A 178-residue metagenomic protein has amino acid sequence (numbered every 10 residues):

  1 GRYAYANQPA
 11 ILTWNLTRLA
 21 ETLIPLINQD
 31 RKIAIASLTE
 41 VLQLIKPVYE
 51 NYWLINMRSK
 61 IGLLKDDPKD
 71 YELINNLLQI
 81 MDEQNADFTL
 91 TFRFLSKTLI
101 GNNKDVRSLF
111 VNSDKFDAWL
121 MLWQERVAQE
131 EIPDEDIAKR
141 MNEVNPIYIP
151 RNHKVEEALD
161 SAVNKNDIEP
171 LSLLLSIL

Functional and structural regions predicted by a protein language model:
R2-L178: Regulatory N- and C-terminal appendages and interdomain linkers associated with kinase/kinase-like NTP transferase
